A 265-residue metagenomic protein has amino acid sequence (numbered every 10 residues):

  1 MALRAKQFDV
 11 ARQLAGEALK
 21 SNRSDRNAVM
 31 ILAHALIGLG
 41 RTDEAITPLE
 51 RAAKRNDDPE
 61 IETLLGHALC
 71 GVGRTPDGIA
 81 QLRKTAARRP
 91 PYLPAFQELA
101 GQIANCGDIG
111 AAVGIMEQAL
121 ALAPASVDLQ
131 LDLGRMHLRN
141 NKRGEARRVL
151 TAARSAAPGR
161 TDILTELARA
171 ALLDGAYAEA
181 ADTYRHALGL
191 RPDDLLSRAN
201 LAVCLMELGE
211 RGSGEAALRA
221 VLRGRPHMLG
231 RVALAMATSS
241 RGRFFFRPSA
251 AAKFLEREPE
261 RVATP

Functional and structural regions predicted by a protein language model:
R4-Q13, L39-R51, V72-K84, N105-Q118 (+4 more regions): Structural signature of tandem alpha-helical TPR/SEL1-like repeats, specifically the intra-repeat loop/turn
K20, A53-K54, A87, A121 (+2 more regions): Structural signature of alpha-solenoid helical repeat scaffolds
R23, N56-D57, P90, P124 (+3 more regions): Short coil turns that delineate tetratricopeptide repeat
I31, L64, E98, D132 (+3 more regions): Canonical tetratricopeptide repeat
R55, L195, A199-G230, A252-P259: TPR/TPR-like (Sel1-like) alpha-helical repeat modules
I103, A202-L208, L229-F246: TPR/TPR-like alpha-solenoid helical repeat scaffolds
